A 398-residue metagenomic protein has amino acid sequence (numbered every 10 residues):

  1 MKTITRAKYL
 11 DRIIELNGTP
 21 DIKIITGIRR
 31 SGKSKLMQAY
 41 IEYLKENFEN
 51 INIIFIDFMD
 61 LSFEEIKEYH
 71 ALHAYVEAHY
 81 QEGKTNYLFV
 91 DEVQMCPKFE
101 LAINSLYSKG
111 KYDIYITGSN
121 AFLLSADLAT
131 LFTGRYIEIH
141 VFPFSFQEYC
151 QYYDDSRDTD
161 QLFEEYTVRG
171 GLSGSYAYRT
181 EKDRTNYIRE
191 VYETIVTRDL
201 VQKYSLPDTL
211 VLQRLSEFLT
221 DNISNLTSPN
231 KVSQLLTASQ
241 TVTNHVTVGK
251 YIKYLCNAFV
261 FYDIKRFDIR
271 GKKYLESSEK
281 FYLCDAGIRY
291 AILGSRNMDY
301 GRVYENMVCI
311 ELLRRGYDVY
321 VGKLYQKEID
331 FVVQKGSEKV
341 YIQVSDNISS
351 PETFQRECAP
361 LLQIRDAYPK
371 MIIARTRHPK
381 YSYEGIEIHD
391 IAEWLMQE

Functional and structural regions predicted by a protein language model:
I4-G18: Pre-Walker A adenine-sensing motif
I25: Hydrophobic anchor at the beta1->P-loop junction of P-loop NTPases
K33: Conserved lysine of the Walker
L36, Y40: Hydrophobic positions on the alpha1 helix immediately C-terminal to the Walker A/P-loop
I54-K84: Short glycine-rich substrate-engagement loop in P-loop NTPases that contacts/grips substrate
S119-A121, A126-L226, F259-Y262: Interdomain motor-coupling "hinge/lid" segment immediately C-terminal to the ATP-binding subdomain of NTP-driven enzymes
E181-K339: Accessory nucleic acid-recognition modules appended to NTPase machines
R377-E398: Domain-level recognition of nuclease-like catalytic cores that cleave nucleotide substrates
